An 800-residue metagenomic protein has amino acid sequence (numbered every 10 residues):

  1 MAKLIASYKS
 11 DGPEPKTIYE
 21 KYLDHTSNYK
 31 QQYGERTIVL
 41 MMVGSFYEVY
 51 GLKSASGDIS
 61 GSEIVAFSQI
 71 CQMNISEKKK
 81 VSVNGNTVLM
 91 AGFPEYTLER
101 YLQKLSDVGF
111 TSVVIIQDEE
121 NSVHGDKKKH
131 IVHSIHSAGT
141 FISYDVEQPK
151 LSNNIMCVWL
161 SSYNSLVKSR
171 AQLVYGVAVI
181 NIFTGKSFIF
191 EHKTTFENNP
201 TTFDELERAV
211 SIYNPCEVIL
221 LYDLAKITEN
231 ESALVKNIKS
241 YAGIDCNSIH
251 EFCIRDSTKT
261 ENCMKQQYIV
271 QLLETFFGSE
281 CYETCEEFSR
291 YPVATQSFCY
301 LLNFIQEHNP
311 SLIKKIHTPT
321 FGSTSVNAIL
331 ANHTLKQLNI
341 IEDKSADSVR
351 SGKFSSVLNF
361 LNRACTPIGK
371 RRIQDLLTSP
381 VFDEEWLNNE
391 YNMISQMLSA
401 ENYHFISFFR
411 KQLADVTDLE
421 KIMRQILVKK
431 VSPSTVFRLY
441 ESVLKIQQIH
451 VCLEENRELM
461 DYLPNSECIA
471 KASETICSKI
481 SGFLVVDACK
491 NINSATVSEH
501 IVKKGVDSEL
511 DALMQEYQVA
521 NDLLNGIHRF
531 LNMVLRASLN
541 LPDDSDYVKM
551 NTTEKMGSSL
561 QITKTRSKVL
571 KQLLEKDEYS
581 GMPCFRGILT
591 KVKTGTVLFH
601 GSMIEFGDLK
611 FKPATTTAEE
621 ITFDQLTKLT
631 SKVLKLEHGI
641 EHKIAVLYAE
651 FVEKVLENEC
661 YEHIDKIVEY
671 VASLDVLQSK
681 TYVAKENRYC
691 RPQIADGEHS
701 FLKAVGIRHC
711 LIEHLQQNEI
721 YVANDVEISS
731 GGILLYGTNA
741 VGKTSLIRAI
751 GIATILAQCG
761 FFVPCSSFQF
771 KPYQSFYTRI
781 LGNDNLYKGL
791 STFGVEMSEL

Functional and structural regions predicted by a protein language model:
M1-I373, T378, E385-S399, Y403 (+5 more regions): Basic, polar low-complexity surface loops/patches
G44, L105, V218, G369 (+8 more regions): Residue-level signature of catalytic and energy-coupling elements of molecular machines, predominantly ATP/GTP-dependent
F46-K79, E217-I219, D223-G278, S355 (+8 more regions): A conserved P-loop NTPase coupling/switch region
Q117-D118, L312-G322, L531-T552, S679-G706 (+1 more regions): Long, charged, glycine-rich C-terminal linkers/tails
A171-L173, E287, Y291, V569-K576 (+3 more regions): ATPase nucleotide-binding head domains, primarily ABC-like/P-loop NTPase cores
I219, A294-N339, V349-R350, N359-F360 (+3 more regions): Structured, non-catalytic alpha/beta "coupling" segments that mediate domain-domain communication and provide generic
H308, L312-L361, Y547-M550, E554-G607 (+1 more regions): SMC-family hinge/dimerization module
G505-M556: N-terminal accessory targeting/assembly segments
